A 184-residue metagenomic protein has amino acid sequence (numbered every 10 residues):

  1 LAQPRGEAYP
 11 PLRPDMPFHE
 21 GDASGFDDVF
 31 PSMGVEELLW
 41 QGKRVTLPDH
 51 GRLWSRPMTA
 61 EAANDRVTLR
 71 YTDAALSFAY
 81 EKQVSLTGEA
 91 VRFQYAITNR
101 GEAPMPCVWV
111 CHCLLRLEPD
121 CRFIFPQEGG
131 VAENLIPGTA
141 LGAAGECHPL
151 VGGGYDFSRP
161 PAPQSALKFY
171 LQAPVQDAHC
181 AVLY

Functional and structural regions predicted by a protein language model:
L1-A90, A103-P106, H112-Y184: Surface-exposed acidic/polar loop and edge beta-strand patches at domain peripheries
V91-N99: Short, well-ordered beta-strand segments enriched in hydrophobic/aromatic residues
